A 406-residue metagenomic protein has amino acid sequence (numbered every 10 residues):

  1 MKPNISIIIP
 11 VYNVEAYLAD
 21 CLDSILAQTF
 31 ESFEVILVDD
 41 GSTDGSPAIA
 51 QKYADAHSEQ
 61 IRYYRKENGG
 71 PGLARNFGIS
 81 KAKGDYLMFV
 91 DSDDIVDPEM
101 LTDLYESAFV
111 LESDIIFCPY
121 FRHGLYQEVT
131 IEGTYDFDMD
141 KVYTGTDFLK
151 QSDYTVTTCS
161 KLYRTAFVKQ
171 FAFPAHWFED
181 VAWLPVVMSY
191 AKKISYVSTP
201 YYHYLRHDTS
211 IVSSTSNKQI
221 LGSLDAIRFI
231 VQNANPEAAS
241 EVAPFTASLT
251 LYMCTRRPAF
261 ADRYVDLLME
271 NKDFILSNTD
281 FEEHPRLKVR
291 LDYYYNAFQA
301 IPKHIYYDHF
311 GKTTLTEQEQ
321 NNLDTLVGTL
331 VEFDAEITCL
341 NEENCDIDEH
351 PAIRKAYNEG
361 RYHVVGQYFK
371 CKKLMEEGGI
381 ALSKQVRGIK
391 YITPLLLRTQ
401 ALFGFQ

Functional and structural regions predicted by a protein language model:
M1-L26, Q299-Y307: N-proximal low-complexity "stem/linker" segments adjacent to membrane-targeting elements
S24, E31, D39-A48: A conserved acidic beta->alpha catalytic loop
S24, F298-A352: N-terminal anchoring/stem segment of glycosyltransferases
G45, D94-S107, S383-L397: Acidic donor-binding/catalytic loop of UDP-sugar-dependent glycosyltransferases, especially processive GT2
K66-A82, V365-K370: Glycine-rich, basic loop-to-helix element that forms the pyrophosphate-binding segment of sugar-nucleotide handling
P71, S92-S195, L205-Q219, N235: Donor-binding/catalytic cores of nucleotide-activated saccharide and glycerol-phosphate transferases/polymerases
L87, G379-A381: Short aromatic/hydrophobic "clamp" motif used to bind/position activated sugar donors
A259-P302, L395-F405: Membrane-interface aromatic/basic loop that binds lipid-linked glycans or pyrophosphate carriers, typified by
